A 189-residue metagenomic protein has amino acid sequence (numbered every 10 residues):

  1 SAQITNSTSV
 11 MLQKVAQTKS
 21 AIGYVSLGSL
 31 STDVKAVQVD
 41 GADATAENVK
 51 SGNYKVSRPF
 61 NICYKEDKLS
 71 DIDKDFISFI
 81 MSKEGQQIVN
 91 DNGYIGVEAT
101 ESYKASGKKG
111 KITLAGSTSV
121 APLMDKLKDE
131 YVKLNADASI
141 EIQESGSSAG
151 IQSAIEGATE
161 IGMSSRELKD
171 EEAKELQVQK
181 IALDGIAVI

Functional and structural regions predicted by a protein language model:
S1-I189: Exported/periplasmic ABC-transporter solute-binding proteins
